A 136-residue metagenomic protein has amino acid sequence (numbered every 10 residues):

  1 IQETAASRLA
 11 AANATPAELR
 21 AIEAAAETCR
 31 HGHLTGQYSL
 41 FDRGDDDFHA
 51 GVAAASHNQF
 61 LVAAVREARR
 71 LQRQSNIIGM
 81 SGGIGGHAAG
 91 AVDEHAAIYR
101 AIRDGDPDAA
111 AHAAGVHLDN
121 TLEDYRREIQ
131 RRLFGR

Functional and structural regions predicted by a protein language model:
I1-I77, E94-A97, A109-D124: Conserved amphipathic alpha-helical segments that form helical-bundle/coiled-coil interaction surfaces
Q72, G79-I84, A88: Extended hydrophobic/aromatic segments used for targeting, binding, or gating
G79, A101-I102: Hydrophobic alpha-helical transmembrane segments of small proteolipidic membrane proteins, enriched in energy-coupled
A91: Short, conserved glycine- and acidic-residue-centered signature motifs in active-site or ligand-binding loops
I102-D108: Short acidic-aromatic low-complexity motifs
Q130-R136: …primarily DNA-binding HTH/wHTH and HhH modules…
